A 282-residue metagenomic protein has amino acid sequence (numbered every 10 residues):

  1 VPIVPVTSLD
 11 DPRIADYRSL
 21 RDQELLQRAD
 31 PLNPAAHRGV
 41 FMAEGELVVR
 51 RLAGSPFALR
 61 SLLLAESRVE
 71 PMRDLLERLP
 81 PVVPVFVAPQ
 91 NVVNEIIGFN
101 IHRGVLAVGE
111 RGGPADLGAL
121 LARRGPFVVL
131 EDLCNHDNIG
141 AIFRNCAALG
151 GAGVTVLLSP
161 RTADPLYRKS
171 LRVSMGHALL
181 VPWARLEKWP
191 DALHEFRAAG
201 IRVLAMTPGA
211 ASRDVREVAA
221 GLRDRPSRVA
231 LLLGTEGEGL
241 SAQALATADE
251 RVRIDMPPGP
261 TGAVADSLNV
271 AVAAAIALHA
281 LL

Functional and structural regions predicted by a protein language model:
V1-R73, T162-D164: Boundary-proximal intrinsically disordered activation/regulatory segments immediately upstream of a helical core
I3-T7, L47, G54, V85-F86 (+1 more regions): RNA substrate-binding interface of SAM-dependent RNA methyltransferases
E46, S67-R68, V92, G112 (+2 more regions): Short glycine-rich anion-binding loops that position phosphate/pyrophosphate groups of nucleotides and phosphorylated
S67-V69, Q90-V92, R161-T162, L186 (+2 more regions): Short, acidic/turn-prone active-site loops that include or flank metal/cofactor- and phosphate-binding residues
E70-V82, K169-S170, Q243-A244: Short, aromatic/basic amphipathic alpha-helical patches
R78-G98, A184-E187: A glycine-rich helix N-cap at a beta->alpha junction
V105-A107, N145-L149, P165-Y167, R172-H177 (+2 more regions): Structured adenosyl-cofactor binding patch, chiefly the S-adenosyl-L-methionine
L204-A265: Active-site/ligand-binding-proximal alpha/beta "capping" segment
